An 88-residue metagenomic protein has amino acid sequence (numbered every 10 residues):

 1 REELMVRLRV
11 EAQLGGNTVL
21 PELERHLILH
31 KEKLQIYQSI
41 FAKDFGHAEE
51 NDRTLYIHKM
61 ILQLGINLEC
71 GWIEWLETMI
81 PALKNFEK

Functional and structural regions predicted by a protein language model:
R1-I36: Amphipathic alpha-helical dimerization/coiled-coil segments that flank or bridge DNA-binding/regulatory modules
E3, I61-L64: Amphipathic alpha-helical interaction segments
L20, L27, K31-L34, F41 (+4 more regions): Heptad-repeat amphipathic alpha-helical coiled-coil interaction surface used for oligomerization/assembly
I40-M60: Acidic interhelical loop/turn segments
M79-K88: Long amphipathic alpha-helical coiled-coil segments
